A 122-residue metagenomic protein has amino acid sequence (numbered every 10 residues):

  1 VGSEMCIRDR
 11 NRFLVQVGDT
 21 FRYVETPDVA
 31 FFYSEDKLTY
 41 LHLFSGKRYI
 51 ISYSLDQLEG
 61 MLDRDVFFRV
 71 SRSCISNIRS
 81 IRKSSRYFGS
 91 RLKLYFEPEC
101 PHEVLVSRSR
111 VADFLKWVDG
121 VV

Functional and structural regions predicted by a protein language model:
S3, R8-L105: Conserved binding/recognition cores within well-folded domains
R108-V122: C-terminal output/interaction extensions
